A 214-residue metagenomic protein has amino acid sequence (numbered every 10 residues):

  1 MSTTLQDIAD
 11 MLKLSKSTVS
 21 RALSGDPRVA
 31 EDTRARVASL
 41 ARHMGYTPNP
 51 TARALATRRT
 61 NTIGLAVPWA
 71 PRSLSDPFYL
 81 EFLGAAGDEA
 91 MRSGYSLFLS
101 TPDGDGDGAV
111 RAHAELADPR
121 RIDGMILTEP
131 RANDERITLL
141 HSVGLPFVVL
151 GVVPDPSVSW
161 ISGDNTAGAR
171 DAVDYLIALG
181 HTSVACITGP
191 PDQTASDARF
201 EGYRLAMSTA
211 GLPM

Functional and structural regions predicted by a protein language model:
M1-N61: N-terminal helix-turn-helix DNA-binding module of bacterial transcription factors
T3, R28, D32, P50 (+9 more regions): Residues at secondary-structure transition points
M11, H43, A85-S93, H141-V149 (+1 more regions): Bacterial carbohydrate/catabolite-sensing allosteric modules
T18, R58-R72, Y175, S183-P190: Short beta-strand segments enriched in small/hydrophobic residues
Y46-R111, R204, S208: Amphipathic helical "hinge" segments at domain boundaries
G108-A167: Short beta-strand-centered segments that line the small-molecule binding cleft or hinge of alpha/beta clamshell
